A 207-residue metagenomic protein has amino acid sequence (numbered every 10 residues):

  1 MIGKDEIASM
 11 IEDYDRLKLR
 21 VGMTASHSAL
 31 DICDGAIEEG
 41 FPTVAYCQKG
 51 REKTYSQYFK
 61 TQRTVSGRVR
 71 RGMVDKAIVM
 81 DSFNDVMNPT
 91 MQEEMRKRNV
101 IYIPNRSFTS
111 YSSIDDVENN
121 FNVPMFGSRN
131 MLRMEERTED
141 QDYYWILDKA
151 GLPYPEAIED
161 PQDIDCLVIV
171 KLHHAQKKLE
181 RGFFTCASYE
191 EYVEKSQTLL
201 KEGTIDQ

Functional and structural regions predicted by a protein language model:
M1-M10: Positively charged, low-complexity intrinsically disordered leader regions
R16-S26: Short, glycine-rich nucleotide/cofactor-binding loops
T43-Y46: Short beta-strand "acidic-cap" motif of Rossmann-like dinucleotide-binding folds
Q48-V168, A175-K178: Conserved N-proximal alpha/beta basic substrate-recognition cap immediately N-terminal to, or forming the N-lobe
Y144, D148-P155, T185-Q207: Conserved ATP-binding module of the ATP-grasp superfamily
D165-T185, T204-Q207: ATP-grasp fold ATP-binding core
